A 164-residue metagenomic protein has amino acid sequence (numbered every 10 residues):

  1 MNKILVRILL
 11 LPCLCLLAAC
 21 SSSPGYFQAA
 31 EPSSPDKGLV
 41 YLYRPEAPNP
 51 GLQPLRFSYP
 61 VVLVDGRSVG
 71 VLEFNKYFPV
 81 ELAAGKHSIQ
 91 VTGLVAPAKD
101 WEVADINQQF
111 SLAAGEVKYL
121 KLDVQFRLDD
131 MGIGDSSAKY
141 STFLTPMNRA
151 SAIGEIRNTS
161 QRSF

Functional and structural regions predicted by a protein language model:
M1-S21: Sec-dependent bacterial lipoprotein signal peptides
C20-F164: Short loop/turn and low-complexity linker motifs enriched in small/turn-promoting residues
